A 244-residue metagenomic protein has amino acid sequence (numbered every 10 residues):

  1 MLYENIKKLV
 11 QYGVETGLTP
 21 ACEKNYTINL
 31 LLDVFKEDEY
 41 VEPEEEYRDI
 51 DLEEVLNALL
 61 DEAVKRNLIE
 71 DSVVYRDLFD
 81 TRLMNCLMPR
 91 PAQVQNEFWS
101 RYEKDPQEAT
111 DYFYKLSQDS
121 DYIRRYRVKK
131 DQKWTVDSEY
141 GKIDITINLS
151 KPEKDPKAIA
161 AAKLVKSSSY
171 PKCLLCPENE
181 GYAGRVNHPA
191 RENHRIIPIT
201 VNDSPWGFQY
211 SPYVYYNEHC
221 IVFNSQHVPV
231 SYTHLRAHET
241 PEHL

Functional and structural regions predicted by a protein language model:
M1-P229: Active-site microenvironments that recognize anionic phosphate/pyrophosphate groups
Q11, E242-H243: Short alpha-helical interface patches
T233-E242: Conserved small/polar residues in nucleotide/adenosyl-binding loops
